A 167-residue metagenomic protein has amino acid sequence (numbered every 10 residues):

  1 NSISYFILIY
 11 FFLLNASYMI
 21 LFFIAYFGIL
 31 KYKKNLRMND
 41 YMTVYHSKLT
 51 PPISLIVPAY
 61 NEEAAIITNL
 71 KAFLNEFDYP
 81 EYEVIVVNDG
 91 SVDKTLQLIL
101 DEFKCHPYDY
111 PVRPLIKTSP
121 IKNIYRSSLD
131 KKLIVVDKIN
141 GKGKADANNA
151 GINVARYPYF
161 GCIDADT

Functional and structural regions predicted by a protein language model:
N1-L49: N-terminal membrane-anchoring/stem segments of glycan-assembly enzymes
R37-D40, E62-N75, Q97: Short, well-formed alpha-helical segments that are part of the catalytic scaffolds of diverse glycosyltransferases
N39-Y41, N69, P114-A155: Glycine-rich, basic loop-to-helix element that forms the pyrophosphate-binding segment of sugar-nucleotide handling
P51-S54, E83: Cell-envelope/extracellular polymer assembly enzymes that use nucleotide-activated donors
K71-E81, D101-D109: Short, acidic, metal-binding catalytic loop of nucleotide-sugar glycosyltransferases
N88-Y108, N140: A conserved acidic beta->alpha catalytic loop
F160: Short aromatic/hydrophobic "clamp" motif used to bind/position activated sugar donors
D164-T167: The conserved acidic donor/metal-binding loop of glycosyltransferases
